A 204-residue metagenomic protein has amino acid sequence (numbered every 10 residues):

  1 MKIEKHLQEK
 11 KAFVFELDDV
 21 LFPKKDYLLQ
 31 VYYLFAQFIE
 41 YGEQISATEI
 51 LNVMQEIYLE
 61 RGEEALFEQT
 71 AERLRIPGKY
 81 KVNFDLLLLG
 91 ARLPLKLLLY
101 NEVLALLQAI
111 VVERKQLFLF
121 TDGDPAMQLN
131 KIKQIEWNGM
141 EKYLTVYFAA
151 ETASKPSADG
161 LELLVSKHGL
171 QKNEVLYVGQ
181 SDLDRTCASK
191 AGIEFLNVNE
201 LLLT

Functional and structural regions predicted by a protein language model:
M1-E49: Active-site neighborhood of HAD-like aspartate-dependent phosphohydrolases
H6-Q8, V112-K115, H168-E174: Glycine-rich phosphate-binding loop signature in dinucleotide/nucleotide-binding domains
L21, L117, Y177: Conserved SAM-binding loop
Q55-L89: A metal-dependent, Asp-based hydrolase signature
A91-F118, A158: Short, acidic loop-to-helix structural element flanking the phosphoryl-transfer center in phosphate-processing enzymes
L98, D124-L176, D182-T186: Substrate-recognition "cap/lid" segment bordering the active-site pocket of phosphatases
T121: Conserved phosphate-coupling serine/threonine residues in phosphotransfer and NTP-handling enzymes
K172-T204: Acidic, Mg2+-coordinating phosphoryl-transfer loop and its flanking beta/alpha structural elements, shared across
